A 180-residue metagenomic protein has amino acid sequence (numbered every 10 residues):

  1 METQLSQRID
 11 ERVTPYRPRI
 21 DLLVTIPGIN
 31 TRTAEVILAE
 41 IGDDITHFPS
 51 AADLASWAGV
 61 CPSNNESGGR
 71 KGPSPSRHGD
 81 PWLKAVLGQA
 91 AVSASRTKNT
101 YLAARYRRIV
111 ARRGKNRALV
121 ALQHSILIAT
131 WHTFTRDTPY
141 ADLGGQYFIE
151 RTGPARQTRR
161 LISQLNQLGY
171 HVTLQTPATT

Functional and structural regions predicted by a protein language model:
M1-T180: A detector of single, family-specific signature residues that are central to catalytic or substrate-handling motifs
